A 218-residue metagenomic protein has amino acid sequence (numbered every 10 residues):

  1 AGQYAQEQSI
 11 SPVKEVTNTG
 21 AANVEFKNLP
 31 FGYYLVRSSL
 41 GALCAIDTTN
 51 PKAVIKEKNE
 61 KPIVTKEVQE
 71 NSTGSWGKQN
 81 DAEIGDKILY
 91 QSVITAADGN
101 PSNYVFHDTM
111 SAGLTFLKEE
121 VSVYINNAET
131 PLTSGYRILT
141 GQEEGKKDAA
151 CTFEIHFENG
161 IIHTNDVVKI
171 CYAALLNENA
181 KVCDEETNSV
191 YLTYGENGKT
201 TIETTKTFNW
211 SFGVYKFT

Functional and structural regions predicted by a protein language model:
A1-T218: Solvent-exposed loop/turn and edge beta-strand elements of beta-rich ligand-binding domains
